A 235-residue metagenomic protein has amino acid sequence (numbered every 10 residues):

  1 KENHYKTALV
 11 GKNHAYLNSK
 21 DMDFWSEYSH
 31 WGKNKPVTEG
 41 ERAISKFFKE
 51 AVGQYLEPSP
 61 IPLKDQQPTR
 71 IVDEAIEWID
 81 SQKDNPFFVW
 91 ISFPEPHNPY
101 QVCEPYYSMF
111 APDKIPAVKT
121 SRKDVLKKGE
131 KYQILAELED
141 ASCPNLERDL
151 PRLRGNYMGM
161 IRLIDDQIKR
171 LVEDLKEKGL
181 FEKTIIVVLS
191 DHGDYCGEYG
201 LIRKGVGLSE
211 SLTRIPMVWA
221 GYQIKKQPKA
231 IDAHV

Functional and structural regions predicted by a protein language model:
K1-K64, I71: Catalytic-site neighborhoods of secreted/periplasmic enzymes that process anionic sulfate/phosphate groups
K35-D65, W78-N85, W90-H234: Active-site-proximal cap/lid insertion segments
